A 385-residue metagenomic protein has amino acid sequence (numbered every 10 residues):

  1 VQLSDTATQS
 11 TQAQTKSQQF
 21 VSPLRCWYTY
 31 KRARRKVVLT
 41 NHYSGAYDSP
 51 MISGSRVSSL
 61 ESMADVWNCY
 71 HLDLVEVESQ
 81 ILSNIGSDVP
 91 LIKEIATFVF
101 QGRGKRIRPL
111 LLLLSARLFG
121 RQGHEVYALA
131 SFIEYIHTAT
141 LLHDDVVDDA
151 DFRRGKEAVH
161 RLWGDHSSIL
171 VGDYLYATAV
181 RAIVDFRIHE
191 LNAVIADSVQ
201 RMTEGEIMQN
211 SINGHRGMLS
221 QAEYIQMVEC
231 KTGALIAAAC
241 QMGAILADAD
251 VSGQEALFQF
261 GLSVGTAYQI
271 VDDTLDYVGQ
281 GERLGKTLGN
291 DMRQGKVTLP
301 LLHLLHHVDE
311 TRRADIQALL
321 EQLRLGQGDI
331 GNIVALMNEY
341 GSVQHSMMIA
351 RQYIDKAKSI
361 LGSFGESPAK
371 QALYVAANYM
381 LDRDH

Functional and structural regions predicted by a protein language model:
Q2-A13: Extreme N-terminal basic, low-complexity initiation segments that serve as generic localization/processing leaders
L3, Q18-F20, W27-H385: All-alpha prenyltransferase/terpene-synthase fold signal
Q9, Q19-S22: N-terminal basic, low-structured, amphipathic or hydrophobic segments
